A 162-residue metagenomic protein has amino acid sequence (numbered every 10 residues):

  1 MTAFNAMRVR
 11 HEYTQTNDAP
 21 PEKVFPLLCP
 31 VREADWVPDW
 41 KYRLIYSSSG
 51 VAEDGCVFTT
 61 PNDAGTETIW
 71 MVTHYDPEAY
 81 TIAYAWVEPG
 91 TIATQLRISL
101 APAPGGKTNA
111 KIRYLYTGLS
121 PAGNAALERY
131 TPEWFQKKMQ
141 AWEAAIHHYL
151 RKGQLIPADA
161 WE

Functional and structural regions predicted by a protein language model:
M1-G50: Hydrophobic ligand-binding cavity/cleft-lining segments
E22, P26, G105, A144 (+1 more regions): Replace "anionic and nucleotidyl ligands
D35, D63-N109, L115-T117, H148: Hydrophobic-ligand binding "helix-grip"
W36-W40, W70, W142: Tryptophan-centered motif/residue detector
A52-V57: Short coil-to-beta transition motif at edge beta-strands of beta-rich domains
Y116-E162: A conserved amphipathic terminal alpha-helix motif
